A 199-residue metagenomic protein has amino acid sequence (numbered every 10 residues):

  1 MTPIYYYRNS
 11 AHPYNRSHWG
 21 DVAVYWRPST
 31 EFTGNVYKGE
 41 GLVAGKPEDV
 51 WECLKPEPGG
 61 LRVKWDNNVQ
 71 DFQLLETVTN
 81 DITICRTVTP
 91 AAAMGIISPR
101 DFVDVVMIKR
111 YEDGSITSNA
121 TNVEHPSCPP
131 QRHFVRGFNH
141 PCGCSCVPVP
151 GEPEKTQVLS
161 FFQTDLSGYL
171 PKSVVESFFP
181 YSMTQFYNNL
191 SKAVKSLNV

Functional and structural regions predicted by a protein language model:
M1-V199: Eukaryotic helix-grip
